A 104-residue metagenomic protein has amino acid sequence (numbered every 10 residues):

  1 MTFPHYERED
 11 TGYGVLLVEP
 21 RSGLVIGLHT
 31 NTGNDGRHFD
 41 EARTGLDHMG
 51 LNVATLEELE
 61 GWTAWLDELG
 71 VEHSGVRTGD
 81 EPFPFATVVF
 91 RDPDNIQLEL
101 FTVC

Functional and structural regions predicted by a protein language model:
M1-I26, T30: Core segments of cupin and vicinal oxygen chelate
H5-Y6, P20-R21, A54-G61, E72-P84: Short, charged helix-to-loop "capping" segments that act as catalytic/coupling loops
L16, P20, H38-W65, A86-R91: Vicinal oxygen chelate
I26, E60, L98: Alpha-helical elements of the RecA-like P-loop NTPase motor core of helicases
T30-G33, E68: Generic short beta-strand segments
G33-H38, G75-V76: A short, acidic/glycine-rich surface segment
T63-C104: Vicinal oxygen chelate
